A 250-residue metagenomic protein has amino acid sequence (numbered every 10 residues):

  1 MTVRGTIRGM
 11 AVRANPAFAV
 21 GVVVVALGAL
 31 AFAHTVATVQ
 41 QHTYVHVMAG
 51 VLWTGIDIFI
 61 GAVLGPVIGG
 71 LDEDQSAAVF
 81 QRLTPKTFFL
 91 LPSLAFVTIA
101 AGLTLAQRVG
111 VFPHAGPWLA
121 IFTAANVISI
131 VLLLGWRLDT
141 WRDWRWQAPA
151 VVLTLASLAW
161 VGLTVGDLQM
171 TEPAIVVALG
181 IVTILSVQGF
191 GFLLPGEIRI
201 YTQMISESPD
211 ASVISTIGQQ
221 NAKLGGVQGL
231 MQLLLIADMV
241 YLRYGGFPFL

Functional and structural regions predicted by a protein language model:
M1-L250: Polytopic transmembrane helical bundles with strong interfacial aromatic enrichment
